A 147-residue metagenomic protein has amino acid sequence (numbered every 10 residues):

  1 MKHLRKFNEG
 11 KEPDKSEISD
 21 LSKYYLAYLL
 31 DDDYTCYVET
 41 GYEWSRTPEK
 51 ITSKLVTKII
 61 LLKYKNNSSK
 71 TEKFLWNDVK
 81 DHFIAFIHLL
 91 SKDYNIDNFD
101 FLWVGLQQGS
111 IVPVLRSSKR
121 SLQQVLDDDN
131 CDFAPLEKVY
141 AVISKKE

Functional and structural regions predicted by a protein language model:
M1-P13, K146: Short acidic, low-complexity intrinsically disordered linear motifs used for protein-protein interactions
S16: Short, surface-exposed ligand-recognition loops at beta-strand->loop->(often short) alpha-helix junctions that present
S19-K23, D33, L75, I87-L90: Contiguous, amphipathic alpha-helical segments that mediate oligomerization or scaffolding in large protein assemblies
D32, Y37-E43: Long, compositionally biased low-complexity segments enriched in polar/charged residues
S45-F133: Acidic, low-complexity, intrinsically disordered interaction modules
L126-E147: Acidic, proline/glycine-rich low-complexity IDRs
